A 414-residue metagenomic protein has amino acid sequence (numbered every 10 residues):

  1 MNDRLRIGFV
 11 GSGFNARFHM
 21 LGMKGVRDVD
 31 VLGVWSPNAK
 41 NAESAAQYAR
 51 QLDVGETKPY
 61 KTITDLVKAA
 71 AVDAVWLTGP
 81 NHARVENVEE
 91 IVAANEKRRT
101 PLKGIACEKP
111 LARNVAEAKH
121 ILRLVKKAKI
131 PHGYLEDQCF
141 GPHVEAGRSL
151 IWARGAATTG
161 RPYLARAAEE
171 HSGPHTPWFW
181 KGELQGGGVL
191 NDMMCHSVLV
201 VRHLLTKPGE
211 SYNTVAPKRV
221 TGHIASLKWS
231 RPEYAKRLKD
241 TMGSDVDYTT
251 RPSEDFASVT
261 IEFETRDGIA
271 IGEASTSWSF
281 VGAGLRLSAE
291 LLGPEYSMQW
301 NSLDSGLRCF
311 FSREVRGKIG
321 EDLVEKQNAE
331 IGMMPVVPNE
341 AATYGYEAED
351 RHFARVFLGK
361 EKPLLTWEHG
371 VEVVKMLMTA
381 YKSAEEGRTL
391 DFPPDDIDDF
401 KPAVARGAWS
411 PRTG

Functional and structural regions predicted by a protein language model:
M1-L52: N-terminal Rossmann-like dinucleotide-binding module
A49-V54, V92-G104, A153-T158, L205-T214 (+1 more regions): Alpha-helix termini
G55-K126, H143: Beta-loop-alpha module in the N-terminal Rossmann-like domain of NAD(P)-dependent dehydrogenases, especially those
T78, S275-T276, E290-G293: Short, well-ordered coil/turn residues at beta-beta hairpins and beta-strand->alpha-helix junctions within
A106-P177, C195-V198: A contiguous active-site-proximal alpha/beta segment in oxidoreductase catalytic domains
H175-G182, N328-G332: The feature captures the short pre-catalytic strand/loop hairpin that immediately precedes and shapes the active-site
P177-G284, E368, E372: Rossmann-like dinucleotide-binding domain that binds NAD(P)(H)
L227-W229, E233-T250, F256-R266, L287-E372 (+2 more regions): C-terminal glycine/acidic-rich active-site capping loop/insertion
